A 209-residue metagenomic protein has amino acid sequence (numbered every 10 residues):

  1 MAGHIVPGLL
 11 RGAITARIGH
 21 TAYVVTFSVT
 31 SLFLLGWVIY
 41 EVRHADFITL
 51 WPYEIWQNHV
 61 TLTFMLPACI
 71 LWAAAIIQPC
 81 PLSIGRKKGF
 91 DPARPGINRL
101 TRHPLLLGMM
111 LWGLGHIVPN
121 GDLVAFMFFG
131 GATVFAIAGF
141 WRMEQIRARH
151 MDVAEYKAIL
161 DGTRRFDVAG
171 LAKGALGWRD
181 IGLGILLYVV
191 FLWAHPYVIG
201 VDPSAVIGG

Functional and structural regions predicted by a protein language model:
M1-N98, L107-G209: Membrane-anchoring alpha-helices and their flanking helix-loop junctions
